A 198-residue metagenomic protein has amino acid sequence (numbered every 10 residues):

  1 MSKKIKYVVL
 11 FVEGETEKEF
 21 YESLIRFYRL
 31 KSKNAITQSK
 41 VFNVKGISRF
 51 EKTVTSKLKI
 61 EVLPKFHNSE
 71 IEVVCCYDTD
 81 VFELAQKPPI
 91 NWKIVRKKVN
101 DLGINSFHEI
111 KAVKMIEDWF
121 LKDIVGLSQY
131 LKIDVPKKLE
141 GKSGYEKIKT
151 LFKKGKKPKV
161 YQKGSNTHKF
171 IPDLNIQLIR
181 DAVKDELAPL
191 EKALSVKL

Functional and structural regions predicted by a protein language model:
M1-K6, K18-K45, T55-L198: C-terminal accessory helical subdomains adjacent to catalytic cores in phosphodiester- and nucleotide-handling enzymes
F11-G14, K18: Extended, compositionally biased accessory segments flanking or bridging domains
